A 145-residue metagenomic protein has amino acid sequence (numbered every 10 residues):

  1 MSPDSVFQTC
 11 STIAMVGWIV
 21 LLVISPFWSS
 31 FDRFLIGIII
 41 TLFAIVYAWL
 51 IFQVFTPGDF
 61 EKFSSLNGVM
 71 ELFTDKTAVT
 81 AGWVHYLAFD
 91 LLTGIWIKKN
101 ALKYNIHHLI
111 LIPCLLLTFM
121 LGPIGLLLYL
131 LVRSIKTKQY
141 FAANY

Functional and structural regions predicted by a protein language model:
M1-S2, G68-A81: Short aromatic-rich membrane-water interface segments that cap or initiate transmembrane helices in multi-pass membrane
S5-I13, T80-V84: Structural signature of hydrophobic alpha-helical transmembrane segments
T9-F31: N-terminal signal-anchor/start-transfer transmembrane helix
V16, L91-K98: Alpha-helical transmembrane segments of polytopic integral membrane proteins, especially the permease/helical cores
I24-I36, L102-I106: Membrane-interface helix-boundary motifs at transmembrane edges
S29-W49: Loop-to-helix transition at the N-terminal end of transmembrane alpha-helices
A44-F60: Transmembrane alpha-helix/helix-exit interface in multi-pass inner-membrane proteins
I112-I135: Hydrophobic, aromatic-rich membrane-embedded alpha-helical segments
